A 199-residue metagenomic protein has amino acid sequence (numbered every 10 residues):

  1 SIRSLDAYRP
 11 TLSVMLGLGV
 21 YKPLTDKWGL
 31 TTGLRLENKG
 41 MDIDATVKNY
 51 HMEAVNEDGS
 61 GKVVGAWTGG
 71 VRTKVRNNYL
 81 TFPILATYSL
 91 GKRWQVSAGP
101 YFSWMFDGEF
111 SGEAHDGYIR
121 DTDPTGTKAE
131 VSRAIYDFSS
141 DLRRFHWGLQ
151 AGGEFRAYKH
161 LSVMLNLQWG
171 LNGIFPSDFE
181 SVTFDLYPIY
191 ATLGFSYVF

Functional and structural regions predicted by a protein language model:
S1-T11, K39-N78, M105-H146, G173-Y190: Extracellular/periplasm-exposed beta-strand and loop segments of Gram-negative cell-envelope proteins, dominated by
S1-Y21, V96, L142, G170 (+1 more regions): Short glycine/proline- and aromatic-enriched beta-strand/turn motifs that initiate or cap beta-hairpins
L12-L18, L80-I84, W147-A151, I189-L193: Hydrophobic, lipid-facing positions within transmembrane beta-strands of outer-membrane proteins
K22-D26, Y88-K92, A157-K159, F199: Outer-membrane beta-barrel strand-turn architecture
K27-L30, R93-V96, K159-L165: Repeated loop/turn-to-beta-strand initiation elements of outer-membrane beta-barrel proteins
L34-N38, A98-W104, L165-W169, Y197: Transmembrane beta-barrel strands of outer-membrane/channel proteins
K74-S89, L142-G148, G152-E154, V163-N166: Outer-membrane beta-barrel transmembrane strands
F155-L161, Y187-F199: Outer-membrane beta-barrel "beta-signal"
